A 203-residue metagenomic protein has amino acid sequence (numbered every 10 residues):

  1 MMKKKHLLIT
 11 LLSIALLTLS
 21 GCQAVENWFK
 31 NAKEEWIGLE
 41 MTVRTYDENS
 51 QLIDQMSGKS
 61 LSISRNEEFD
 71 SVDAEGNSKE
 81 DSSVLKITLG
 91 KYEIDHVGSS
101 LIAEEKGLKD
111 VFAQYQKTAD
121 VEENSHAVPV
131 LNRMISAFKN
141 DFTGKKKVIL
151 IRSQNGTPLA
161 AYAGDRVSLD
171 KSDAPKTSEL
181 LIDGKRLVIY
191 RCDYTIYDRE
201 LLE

Functional and structural regions predicted by a protein language model:
M2-I9: Bacterial N-terminal signal peptides that target proteins for export
T18-G21: C-terminal motif of bacterial Sec signal peptides marking the signal peptidase cleavage site
Q23-E26: Bacterial signal peptide processing site
F29, K33, I37-Y46, K139 (+1 more regions): Short, structured surface segments that line ligand/substrate-binding pockets
I37-L39, K79-F138, A174-E203: C-terminal partner/receptor-binding element of secreted or periplasmic proteins
T42-G76: Post-signal-peptide N-terminal segment of Sec-exported extracytoplasmic proteins
T45-N49, L89, I151-N155, L181-G184: Short acidic, glycine-rich loop/turn motifs
L61-D73, V111-P175: Mature extracytoplasmic domains of secretory-pathway proteins
